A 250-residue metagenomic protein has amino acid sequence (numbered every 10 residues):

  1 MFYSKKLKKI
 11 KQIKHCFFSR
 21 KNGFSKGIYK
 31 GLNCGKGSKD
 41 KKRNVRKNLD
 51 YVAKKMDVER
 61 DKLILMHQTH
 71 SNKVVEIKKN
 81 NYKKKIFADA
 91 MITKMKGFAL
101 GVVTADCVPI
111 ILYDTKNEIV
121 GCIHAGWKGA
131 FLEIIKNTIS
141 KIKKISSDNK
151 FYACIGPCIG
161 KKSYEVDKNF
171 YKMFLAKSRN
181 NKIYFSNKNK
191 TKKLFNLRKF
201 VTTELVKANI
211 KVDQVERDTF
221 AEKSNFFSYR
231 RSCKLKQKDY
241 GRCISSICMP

Functional and structural regions predicted by a protein language model:
M1-P250: Active-site microenvironment for binding and transforming phosphate-containing groups
